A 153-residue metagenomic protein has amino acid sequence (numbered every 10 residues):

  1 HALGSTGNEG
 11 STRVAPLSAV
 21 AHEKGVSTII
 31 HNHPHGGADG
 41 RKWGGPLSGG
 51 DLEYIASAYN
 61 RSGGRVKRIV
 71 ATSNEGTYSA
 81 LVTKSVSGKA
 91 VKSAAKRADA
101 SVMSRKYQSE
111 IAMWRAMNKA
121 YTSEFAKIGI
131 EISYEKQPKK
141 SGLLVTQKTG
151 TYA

Functional and structural regions predicted by a protein language model:
H1-A2: Short, contiguous, well-structured surface segments enriched in hydrophobic/aromatic residues
S5-N8: GIY-YIG-like beta-to-alpha core
S11-A153: Active-site-proximal loop/helix of nucleotide/amide-processing enzymes and allied scaffolds
